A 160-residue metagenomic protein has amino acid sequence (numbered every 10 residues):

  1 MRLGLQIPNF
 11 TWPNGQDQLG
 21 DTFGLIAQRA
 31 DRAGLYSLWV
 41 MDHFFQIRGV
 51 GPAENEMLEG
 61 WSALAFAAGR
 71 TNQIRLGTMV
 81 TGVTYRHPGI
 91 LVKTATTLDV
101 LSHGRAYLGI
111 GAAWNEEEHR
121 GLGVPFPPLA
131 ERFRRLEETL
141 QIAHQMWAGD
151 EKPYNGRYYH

Functional and structural regions predicted by a protein language model:
M1-R70: N-terminal beta1-alpha1-beta2 module of alpha/beta enzyme domains
L3-I7, L38-V40, R75-T78, A106-I110: Hydrophobic faces of well-ordered beta-strands that scaffold small-molecule active sites in alpha/beta enzyme cores
I7-D21, M79-G89, A130: Active-site mouth loops of central-metabolism enzymes
T11, Q46, T84, W114-E116: Surface-exposed, flexible loop/turn segments at secondary-structure boundaries
R29-G34, G69-I74, I142-D150: A structural motif corresponding to the C-terminal end of an alpha-helix and its immediate exit/capping segment
D31-R32, L64-Q73, A95, D99-R105: Acidic (Asp/Glu)-rich catalytic clusters
D42, V83, I110-A112: Short secondary-structure boundary segments
V50-G51, T78, H87-H160: Internal, glycine-rich beta/alpha segment that forms the wall or movable "lid" of small-molecule/cofactor binding
